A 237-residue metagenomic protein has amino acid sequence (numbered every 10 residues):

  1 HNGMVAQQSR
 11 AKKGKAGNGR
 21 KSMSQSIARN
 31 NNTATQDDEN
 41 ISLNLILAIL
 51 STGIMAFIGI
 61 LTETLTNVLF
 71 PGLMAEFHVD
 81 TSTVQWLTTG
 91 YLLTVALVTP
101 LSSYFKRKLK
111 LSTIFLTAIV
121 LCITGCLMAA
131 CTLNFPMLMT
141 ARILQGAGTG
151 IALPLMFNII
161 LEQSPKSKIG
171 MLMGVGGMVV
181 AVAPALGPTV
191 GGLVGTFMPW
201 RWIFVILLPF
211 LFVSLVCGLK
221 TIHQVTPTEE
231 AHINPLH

Functional and structural regions predicted by a protein language model:
H1-T33: Short, intrinsically disordered terminal tails adjacent to the first/last structured region
S24-K220, T226: Transmembrane-helix bundle of Major Facilitator Superfamily
H223-P235: Flexible cytoplasmic inter-helical loops of multi-pass small-molecule transporters
